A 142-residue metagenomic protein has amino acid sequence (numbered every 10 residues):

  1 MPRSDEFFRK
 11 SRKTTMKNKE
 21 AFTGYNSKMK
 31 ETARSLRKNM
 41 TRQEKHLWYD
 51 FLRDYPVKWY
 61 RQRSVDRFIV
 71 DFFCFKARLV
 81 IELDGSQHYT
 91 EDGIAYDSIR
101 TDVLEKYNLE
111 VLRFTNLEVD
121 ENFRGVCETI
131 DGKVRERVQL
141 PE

Functional and structural regions predicted by a protein language model:
P2-E142: Nucleic-acid endo/exonuclease domains
